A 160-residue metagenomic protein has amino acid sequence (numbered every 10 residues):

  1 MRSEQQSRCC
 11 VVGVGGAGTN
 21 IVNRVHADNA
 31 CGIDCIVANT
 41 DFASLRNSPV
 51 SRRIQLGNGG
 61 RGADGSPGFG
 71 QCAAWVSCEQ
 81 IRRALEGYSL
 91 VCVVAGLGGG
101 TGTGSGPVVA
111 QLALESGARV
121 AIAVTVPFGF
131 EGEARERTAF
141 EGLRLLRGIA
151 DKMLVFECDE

Functional and structural regions predicted by a protein language model:
M1-E160: Tubulin/FtsZ superfamily GTPase core signature
